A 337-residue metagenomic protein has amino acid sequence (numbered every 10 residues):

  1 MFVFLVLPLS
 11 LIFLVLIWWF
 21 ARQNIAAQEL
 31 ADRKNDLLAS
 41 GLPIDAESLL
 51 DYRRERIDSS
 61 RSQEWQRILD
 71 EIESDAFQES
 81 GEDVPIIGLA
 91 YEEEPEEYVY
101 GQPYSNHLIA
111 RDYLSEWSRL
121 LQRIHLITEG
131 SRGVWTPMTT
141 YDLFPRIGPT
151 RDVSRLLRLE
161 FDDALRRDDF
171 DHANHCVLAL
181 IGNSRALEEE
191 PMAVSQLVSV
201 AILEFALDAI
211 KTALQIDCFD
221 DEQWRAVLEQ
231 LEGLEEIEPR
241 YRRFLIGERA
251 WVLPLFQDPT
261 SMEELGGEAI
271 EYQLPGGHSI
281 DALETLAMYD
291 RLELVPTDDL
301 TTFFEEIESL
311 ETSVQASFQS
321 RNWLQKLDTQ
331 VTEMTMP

Functional and structural regions predicted by a protein language model:
M1-P337: Short acidic linear motifs
